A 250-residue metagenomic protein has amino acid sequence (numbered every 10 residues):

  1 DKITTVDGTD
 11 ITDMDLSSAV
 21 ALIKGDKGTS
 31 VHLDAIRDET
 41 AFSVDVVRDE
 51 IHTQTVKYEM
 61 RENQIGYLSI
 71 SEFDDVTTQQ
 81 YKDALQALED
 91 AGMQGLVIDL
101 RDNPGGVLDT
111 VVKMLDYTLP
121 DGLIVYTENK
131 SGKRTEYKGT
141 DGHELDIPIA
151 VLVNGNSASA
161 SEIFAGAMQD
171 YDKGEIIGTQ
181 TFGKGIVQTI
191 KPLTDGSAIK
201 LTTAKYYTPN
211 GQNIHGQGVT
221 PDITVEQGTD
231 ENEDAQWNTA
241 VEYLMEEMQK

Functional and structural regions predicted by a protein language model:
D1-T4, S197: Structural motif
T4-K184, Q188-K191: Cleft-lining beta-strand/loop regions that shape enzyme active-site pockets
F42, I214-H215: Generic structural signal for well-ordered beta-strand positions
L193-D195, K200-A204: Short acidic, Pro/Gly- and aromatic-enriched capping/linker segments at domain boundaries
T208: Short, acidic, Ser/Thr-enriched surface-loop or helix-capping motifs
I214, E231, A235-K250: Conserved functional hotspot residues or short segments at active or partner-binding sites across diverse domains
P221-E233: Short, surface-exposed, low-complexity cationic segments
